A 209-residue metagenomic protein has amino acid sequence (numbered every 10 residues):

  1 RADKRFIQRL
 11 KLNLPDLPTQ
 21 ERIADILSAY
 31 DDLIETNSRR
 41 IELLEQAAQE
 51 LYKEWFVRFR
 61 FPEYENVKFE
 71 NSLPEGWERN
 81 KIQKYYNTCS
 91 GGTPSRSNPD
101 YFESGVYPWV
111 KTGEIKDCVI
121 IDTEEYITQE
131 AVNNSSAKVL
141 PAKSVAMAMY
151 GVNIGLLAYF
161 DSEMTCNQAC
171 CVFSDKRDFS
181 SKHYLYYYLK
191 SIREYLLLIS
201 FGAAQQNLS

Functional and structural regions predicted by a protein language model:
R1-A24, Y150, M164-C171, A203-S209: A short glycine-rich beta-alpha junction/loop motif
R9-N13, L17-R58, P62-G92: Non-catalytic DNA-recognition/assembly elements of restriction-modification systems
V67, N80-D100, G113-A142, F160-D161 (+1 more regions): Sequence-specific dsDNA recognition surfaces
V110: ATP-grasp fold ATP-binding core
V145-A146: Generic structural signal for buried aliphatic residues
V152-G155: Short, charged beta-turn/beta-strand-edge "cap" motif at the junction between a beta-strand and an adjacent loop
F179-H183: Short, conserved charged micro-motifs
Y184, Y188: Conserved catalytic alpha/beta cores of large enzymes that bind or transform nucleotide phosphates and polynucleotides
